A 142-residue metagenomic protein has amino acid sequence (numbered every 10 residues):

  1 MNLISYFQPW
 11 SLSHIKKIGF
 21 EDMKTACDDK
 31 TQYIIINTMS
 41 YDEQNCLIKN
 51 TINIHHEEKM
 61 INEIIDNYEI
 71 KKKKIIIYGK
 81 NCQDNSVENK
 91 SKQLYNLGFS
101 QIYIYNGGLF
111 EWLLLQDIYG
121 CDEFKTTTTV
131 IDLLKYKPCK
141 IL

Functional and structural regions predicted by a protein language model:
M1-C46, C121-L142: Flexible, polar/low-complexity N-terminal or interdomain linker segments that lie immediately upstream of folded
D22-M23, K59-I64: Short acidic active-site motifs
Y33, T51, I102: Short, conserved active-site loop motifs that form the nucleotide-linked donor/cofactor pocket
T38-S40, H56, G79-N81: Structural motif
I48-H55: Active-site regions of enzymes building and remodeling cell-envelope glycoconjugates
N62-L113: Catalytic cysteine-centered active loop of the rhodanese-like fold, especially the PTP/DSP P-loop
W112-D122: Glycine-rich, charge-decorated loop segments at or immediately adjacent to ligand/cofactor-binding or catalytic sites
